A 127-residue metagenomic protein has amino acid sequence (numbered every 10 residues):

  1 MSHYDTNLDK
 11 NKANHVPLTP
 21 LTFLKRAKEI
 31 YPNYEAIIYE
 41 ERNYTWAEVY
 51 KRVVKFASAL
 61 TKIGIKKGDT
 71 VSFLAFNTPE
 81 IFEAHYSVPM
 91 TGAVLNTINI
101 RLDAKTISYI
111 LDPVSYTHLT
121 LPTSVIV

Functional and structural regions predicted by a protein language model:
M1-P17: Flexible, non-catalytic linker and terminal segments flanking ANL/adenylate-forming cores
H15-A36, K51: A short N-terminal helical cap/helix-turn-helix that marks the beginning of AMP-binding/adenylate-forming
N33-T78, F82-Y86, D103-S108: Conserved AMP-binding/adenylate-forming core of the ANL superfamily
G92: Structured binding elements
I98-N99: Short beta->alpha connector loops at strand-helix junctions that form conserved, small/polar/Pro-enriched
T117-T123: Conserved small/polar residues in nucleotide/adenosyl-binding loops
V125-V127: Acidic, Ala/Val/Gly-enriched low-complexity intrinsically disordered segments
